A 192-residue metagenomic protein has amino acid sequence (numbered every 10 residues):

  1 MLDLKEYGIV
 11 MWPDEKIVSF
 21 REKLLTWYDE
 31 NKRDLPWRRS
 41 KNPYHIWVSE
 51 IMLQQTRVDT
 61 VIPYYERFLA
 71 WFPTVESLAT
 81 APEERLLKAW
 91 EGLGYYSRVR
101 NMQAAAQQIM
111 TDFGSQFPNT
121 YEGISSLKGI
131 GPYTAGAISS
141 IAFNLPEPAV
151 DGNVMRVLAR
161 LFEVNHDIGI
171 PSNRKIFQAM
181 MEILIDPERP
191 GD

Functional and structural regions predicted by a protein language model:
Y7-E15, W27-D192: Catalytic cores of DNA base-excision repair glycosylases
F20-W27: Thiotemplate assembly-line natural product biosynthesis machinery
